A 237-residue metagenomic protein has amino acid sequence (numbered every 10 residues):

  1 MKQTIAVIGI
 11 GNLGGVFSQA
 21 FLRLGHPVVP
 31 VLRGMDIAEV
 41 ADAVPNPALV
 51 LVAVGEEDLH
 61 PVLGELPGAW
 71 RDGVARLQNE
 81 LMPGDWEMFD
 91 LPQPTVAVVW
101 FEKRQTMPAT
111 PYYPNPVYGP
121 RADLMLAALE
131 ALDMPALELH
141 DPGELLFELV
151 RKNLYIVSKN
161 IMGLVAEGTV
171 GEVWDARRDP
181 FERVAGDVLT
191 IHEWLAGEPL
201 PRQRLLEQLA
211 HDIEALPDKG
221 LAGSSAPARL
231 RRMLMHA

Functional and structural regions predicted by a protein language model:
K2, A41, E182, G186-A237: NAD(P)-dependent Rossmann-like dehydrogenase/reductase catalytic/cofactor-binding core
K2, I10, G14-L22, G34-T110: Rossmann-like NAD(P)(H) cofactor-binding subdomain of soluble oxidoreductases
N12, F101-P114, A166-D175, E214-L221: Helix-loop-beta segment of a Rossmann-like dinucleotide-binding subdomain
H26-P27, M134: Short phosphate-binding/catalytic loops that engage adenosine nucleotides
V28-L32: Short beta-strand "acidic-cap" motif of Rossmann-like dinucleotide-binding folds
A75-K152, S158: Rossmann-fold dinucleotide-binding core
E144-L189: Active-site-proximal catalytic alpha-helix in oxidoreductases
